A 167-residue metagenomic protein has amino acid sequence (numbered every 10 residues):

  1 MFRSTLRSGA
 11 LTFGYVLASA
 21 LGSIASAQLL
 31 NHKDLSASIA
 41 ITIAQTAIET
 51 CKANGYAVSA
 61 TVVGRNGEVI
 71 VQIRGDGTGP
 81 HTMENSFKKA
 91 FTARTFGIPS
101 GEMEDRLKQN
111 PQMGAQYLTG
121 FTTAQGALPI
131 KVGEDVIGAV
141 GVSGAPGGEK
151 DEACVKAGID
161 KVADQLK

Functional and structural regions predicted by a protein language model:
M1-R7: N-terminal secretory signal peptides that target proteins for export/translocation
G9-I24: Bacterial N-terminal signal peptides
A25-K167: Flexible, solvent-exposed loop/hinge segments and secondary-structure transition points
